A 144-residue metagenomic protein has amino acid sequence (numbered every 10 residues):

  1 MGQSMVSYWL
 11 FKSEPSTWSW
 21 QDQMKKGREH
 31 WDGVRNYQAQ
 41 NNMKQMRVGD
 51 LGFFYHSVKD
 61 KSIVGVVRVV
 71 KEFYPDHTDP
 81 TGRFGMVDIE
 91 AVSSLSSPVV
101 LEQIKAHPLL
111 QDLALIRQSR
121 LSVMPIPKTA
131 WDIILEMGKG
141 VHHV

Functional and structural regions predicted by a protein language model:
M1-V48, V141-V144: Compositionally biased, charged N-terminal/linker segments
G2-S16, D76-V144: Contiguous surface segments at macromolecular interaction interfaces
D22, R47, S62, P80-G82: Short glycine/proline-enriched turns and hinge-like loops at secondary-structure junctions
H30-D32, D60, L110-Q111: Intrinsically disordered, low-complexity segments enriched in polar/charged residues with Gly/Pro, especially when
G33-Q38, K71-P75, P108-L109: Short acidic (Asp/Glu) patches
Y55-K61: Short, charged beta-turn/beta-strand-edge "cap" motif at the junction between a beta-strand and an adjacent loop
S62-E72: Short beta-strand-centered aromatic/proline hotspots
